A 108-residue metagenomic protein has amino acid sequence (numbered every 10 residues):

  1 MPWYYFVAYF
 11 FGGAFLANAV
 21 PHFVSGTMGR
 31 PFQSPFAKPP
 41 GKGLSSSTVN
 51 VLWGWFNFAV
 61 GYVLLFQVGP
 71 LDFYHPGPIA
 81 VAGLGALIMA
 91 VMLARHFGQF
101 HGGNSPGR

Functional and structural regions predicted by a protein language model:
P2-A17, V81-A86: Alpha-helical transmembrane segments
V7, K38-S45, V49: Intrinsic-disorder/low-complexity detector
F15-G29: Transmembrane alpha-helix/helix-exit interface in multi-pass inner-membrane proteins
F23-G26, L65-G69, A94-F97: Transmembrane helix-loop junctions and nearby membrane-interface residues
G26-K42: Cytosolic, membrane-interface loops and tails of multi-pass inner-membrane proteins
N50-L64: Core segments of transmembrane alpha-helices that mediate helix-helix packing or line hydrophobic substrate/ligand
G61-A80: Membrane-helix boundary connector in multi-pass membrane proteins
I79-R108: Alpha-helical transmembrane segments and their immediate juxtamembrane interface regions
